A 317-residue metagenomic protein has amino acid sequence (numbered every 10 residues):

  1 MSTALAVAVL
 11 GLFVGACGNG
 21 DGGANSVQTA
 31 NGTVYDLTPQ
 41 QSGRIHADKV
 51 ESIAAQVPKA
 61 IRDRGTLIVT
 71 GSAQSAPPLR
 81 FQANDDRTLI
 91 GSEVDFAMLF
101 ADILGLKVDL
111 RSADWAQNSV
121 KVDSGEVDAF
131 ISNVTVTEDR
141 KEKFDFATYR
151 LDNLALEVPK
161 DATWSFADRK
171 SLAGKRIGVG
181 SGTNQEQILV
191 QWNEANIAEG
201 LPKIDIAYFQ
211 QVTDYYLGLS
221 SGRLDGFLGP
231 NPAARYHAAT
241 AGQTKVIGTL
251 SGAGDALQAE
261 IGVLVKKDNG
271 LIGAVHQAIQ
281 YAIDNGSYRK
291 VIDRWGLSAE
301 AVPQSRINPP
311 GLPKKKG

Functional and structural regions predicted by a protein language model:
G11-A16: C-terminal motif of bacterial Sec signal peptides marking the signal peptidase cleavage site
G18, Q28-S52, L99-D102, A162 (+4 more regions): Extended ligand-binding regions for polar small-molecule ligands
N25-I131: Extracytoplasmic small-molecule ligand-binding "clamshell" domains of the periplasmic binding protein/Venus flytrap
P58, L89-E93, R140-R150, E260-L264: A structural signal for short loop-to-beta-strand junctions that line the ligand-binding cleft of periplasmic/secreted
Q74-A76, R87-D102, V134, N153-Q211 (+3 more regions): Bilobed "Venus flytrap"/periplasmic-binding protein-like clamshell domains and structurally analogous long
M98, K107-S171: Acidic, polar ligand-binding/catalytic clefts
V134-K141, L189-N196, S221, D225-L257: A ligand-binding cleft/hinge motif common to bilobed small-molecule-binding domains
L151-V158, A239-Q280, L297-G317: Periplasmic-binding protein-like
